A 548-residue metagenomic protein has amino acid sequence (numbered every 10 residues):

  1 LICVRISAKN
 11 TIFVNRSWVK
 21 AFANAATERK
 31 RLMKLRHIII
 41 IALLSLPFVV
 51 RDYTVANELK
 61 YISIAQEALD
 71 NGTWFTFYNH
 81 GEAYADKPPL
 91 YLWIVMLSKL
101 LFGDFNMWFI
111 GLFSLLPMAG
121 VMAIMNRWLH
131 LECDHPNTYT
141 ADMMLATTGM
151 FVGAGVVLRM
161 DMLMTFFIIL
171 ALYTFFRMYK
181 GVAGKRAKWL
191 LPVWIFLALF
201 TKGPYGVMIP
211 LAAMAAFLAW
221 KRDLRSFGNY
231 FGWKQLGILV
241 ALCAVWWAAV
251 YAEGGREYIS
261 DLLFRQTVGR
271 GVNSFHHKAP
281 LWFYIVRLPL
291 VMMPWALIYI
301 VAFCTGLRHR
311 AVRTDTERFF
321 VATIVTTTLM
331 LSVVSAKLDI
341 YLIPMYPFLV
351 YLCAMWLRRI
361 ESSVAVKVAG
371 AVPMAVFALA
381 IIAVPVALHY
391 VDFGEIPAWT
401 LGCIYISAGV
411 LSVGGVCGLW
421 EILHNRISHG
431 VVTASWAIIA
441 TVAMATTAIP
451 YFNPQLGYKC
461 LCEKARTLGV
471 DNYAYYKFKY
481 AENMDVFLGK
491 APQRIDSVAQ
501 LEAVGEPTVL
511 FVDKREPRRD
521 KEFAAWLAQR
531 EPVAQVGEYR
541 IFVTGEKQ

Functional and structural regions predicted by a protein language model:
S7-F13, K20-A25, V182, R186 (+3 more regions): Residue-level detector of intrinsically disordered, flexible termini and proteolytic processing junctions
S7-S45, K234-G237: Start-transfer (signal-anchor) and selected internal transmembrane alpha helices of multi-pass inner/ER membrane
N10-T11, S17-W18, A26, L170 (+5 more regions): Prokaryotic Sec-type signal peptides and long signal-anchor helices with extended Leu/Ile/Val-rich h-regions
W18, R159, A213-M214, L488-A491 (+1 more regions): Short, glycine/charged-enriched secondary-structure capping and boundary segments
M33-V366, V536-E538: Membrane-integral, polyisoprenol-dependent glycosyltransferases of the GT-C/oligosaccharyltransferase superfamily
W189, V193, T305-Q548: Membrane-embedded architecture of ER/inner-membrane glycosylation machinery
